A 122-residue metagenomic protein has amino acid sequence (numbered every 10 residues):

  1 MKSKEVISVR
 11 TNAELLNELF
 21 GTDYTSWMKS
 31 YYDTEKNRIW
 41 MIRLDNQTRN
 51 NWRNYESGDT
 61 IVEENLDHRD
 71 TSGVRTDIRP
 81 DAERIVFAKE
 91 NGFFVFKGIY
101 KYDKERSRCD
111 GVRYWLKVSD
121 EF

Functional and structural regions predicted by a protein language model:
M1-R10, G21, R108-R113, S119-F122: Terminus-proximal functional modules
K2-F93: Acidic, glycine-rich low-complexity segments with interspersed aromatic residues
E90-F122: Compact mixed alphabeta submodule
